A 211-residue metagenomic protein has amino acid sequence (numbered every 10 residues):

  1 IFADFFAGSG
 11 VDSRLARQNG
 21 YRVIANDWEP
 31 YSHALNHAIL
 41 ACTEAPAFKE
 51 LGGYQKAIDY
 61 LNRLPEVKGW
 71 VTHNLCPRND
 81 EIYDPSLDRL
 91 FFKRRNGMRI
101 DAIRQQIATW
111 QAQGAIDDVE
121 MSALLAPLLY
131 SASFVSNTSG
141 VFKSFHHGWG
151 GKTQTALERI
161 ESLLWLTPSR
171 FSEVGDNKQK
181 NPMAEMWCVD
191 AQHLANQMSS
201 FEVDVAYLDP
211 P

Functional and structural regions predicted by a protein language model:
I1-F2, L15-Y21, I58-V67, Y83-L87 (+2 more regions): Phosphate-binding glycine-rich loops and adjacent basic patches that engage nucleotide phosphates, nucleic-acid
I1-G53: Conserved S-adenosyl-L-methionine
V11, Y83-P211: SAM-dependent nucleic-acid methyltransferase catalytic core
V23, H37, E44, A57 (+3 more regions): Short, surface-exposed, charged/polar-biased interaction segments
Y31, N36-R99, Q106: Conserved phosphoryl-transfer catalytic core
